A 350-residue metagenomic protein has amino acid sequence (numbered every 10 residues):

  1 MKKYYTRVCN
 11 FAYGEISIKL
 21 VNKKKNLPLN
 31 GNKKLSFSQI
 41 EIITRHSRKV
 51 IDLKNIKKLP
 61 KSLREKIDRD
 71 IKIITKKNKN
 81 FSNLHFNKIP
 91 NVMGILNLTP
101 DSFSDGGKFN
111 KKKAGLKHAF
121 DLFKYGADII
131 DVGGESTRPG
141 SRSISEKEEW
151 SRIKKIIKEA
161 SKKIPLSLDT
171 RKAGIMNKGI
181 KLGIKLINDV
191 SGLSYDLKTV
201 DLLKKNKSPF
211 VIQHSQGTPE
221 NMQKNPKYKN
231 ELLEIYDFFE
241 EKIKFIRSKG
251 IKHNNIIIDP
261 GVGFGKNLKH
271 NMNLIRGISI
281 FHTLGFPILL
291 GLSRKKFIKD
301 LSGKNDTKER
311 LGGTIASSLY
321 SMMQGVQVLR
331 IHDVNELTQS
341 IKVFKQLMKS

Functional and structural regions predicted by a protein language model:
M1-K23, G31-K33, F103-K113, H118 (+6 more regions): Active-site-adjacent loop and "lid" segments of alpha/beta metabolic enzymes
M1-N83: N-terminal accessory interaction module
F37-I40, T44, F123-V132: N-terminal glycine-rich anion-binding loops that anchor highly charged ligand groups
I74-G107, K112-G115, A119-K124: Glycine-rich adenosyl-nucleotide cofactor-binding module
L96, L122, G126, I130 (+5 more regions): Conserved, mostly hydrophobic/aromatic
V132-E135, P139, D259-V262: Glycine-rich beta-strand-to-loop/alpha-helix junction loops that act as flexible
K252-N255: Short acidic capping loops at alpha-helix termini that bridge into adjacent secondary structure
